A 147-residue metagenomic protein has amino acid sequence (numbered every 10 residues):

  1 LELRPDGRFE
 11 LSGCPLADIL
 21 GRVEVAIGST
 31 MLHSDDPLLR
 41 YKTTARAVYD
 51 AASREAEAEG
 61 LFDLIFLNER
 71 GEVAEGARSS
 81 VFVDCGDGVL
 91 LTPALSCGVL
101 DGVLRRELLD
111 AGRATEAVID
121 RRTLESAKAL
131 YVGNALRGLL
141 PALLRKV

Functional and structural regions predicted by a protein language model:
E2-V147: Helix-start/capping segments and mature chain N-termini
